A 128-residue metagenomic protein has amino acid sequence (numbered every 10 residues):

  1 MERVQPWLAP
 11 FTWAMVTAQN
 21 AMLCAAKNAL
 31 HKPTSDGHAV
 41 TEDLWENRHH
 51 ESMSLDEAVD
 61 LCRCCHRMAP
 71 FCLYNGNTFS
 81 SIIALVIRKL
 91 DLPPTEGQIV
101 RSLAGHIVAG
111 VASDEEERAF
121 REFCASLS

Functional and structural regions predicted by a protein language model:
M1-S128: FIC/Doc superfamily catalytic core
